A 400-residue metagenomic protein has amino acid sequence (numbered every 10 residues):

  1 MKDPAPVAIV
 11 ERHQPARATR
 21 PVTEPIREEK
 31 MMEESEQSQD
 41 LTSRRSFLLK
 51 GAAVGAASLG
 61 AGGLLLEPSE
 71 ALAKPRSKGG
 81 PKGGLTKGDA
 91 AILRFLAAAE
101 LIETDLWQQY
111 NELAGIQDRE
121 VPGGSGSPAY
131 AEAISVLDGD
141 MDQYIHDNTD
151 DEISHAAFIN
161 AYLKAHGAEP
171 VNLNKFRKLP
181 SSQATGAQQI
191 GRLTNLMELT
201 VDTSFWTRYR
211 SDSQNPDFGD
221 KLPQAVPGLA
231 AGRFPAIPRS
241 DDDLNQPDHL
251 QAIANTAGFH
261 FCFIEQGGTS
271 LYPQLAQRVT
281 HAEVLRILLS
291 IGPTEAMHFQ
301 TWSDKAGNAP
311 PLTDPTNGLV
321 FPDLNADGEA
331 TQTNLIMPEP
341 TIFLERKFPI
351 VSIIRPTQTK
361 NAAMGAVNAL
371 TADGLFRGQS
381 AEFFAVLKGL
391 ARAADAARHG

Functional and structural regions predicted by a protein language model:
M1-T42, E70: N-terminal secretory signal peptides
E33-S35, A52-A56, L65, S69-G400: All-alpha RGS (Regulator of G-protein Signaling) helical domain and cognate RGS-like helical scaffolds
L41-R44, T86: Membrane-interfacial loop-to-transmembrane-helix junctions in polytopic alpha-helical membrane proteins
S43-L59: N-terminal export leaders
